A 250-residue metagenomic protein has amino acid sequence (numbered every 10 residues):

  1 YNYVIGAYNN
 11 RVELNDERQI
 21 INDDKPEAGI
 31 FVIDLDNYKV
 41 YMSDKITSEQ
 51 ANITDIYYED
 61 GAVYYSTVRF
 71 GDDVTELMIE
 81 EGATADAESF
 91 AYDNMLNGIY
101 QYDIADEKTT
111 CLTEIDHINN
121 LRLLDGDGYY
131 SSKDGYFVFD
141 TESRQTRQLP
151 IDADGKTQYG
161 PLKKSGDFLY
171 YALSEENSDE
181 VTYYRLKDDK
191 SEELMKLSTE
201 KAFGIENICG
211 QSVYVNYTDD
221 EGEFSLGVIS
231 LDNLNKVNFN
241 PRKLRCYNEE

Functional and structural regions predicted by a protein language model:
Y1, A7, Q50-E59, D116-G126 (+3 more regions): Repeated scaffold domains used in trafficking and secretory/extracellular systems, primarily beta-propellers
V4-G6, L14, Y64-T67, Y129-S131 (+2 more regions): Residue position within the beta-strands of beta-propeller blades
I5-D24, V68-D93: Short, conserved, GDST-rich strand-edge loop motifs in beta-rich repeat architectures
G29-F31, G98-Y100, G135-F137, E180-Y184 (+1 more regions): A short loop-to-beta-strand structural motif that recurs across blades of beta-propeller domains
D34-Y38, D103-E107, D140-R144, L186-K190 (+1 more regions): Short loop/turn segments that connect beta-strands within beta-propeller blades
K39-I46, K108-T113, Q145-D152, E192-L197 (+1 more regions): A short beta-strand motif characteristic of beta-propeller blades
S212-E250: Blade-level signature of beta-propeller repeat domains, shared across WD40, Kelch, NHL, RCC1 and BNR/Asp-box propellers
